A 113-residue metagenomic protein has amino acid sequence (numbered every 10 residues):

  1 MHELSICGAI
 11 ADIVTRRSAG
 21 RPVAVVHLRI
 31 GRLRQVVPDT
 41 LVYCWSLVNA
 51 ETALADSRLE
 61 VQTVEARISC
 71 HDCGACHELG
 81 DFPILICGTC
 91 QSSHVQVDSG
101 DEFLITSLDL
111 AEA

Functional and structural regions predicted by a protein language model:
M1-S57: Long, charged N-terminal interaction/targeting segments
R29-L33, Q62-A66, L108: Short loop/turn motifs enriched for small/polar and acidic residues
R67, I84: Residues immediately within or flanking Cys/His clusters that coordinate Zn2+ in small zinc-binding modules
C70-C73, C87-C90: Short cysteine-rich clusters marking metal-coordination/redox-active sites
C76-H77, H94: Cys/His-rich microdomains that often coordinate metals
G80-P83, V97-D101: Short Cys/His-rich "knuckle" micro-motifs
H94-V95, D109: C-terminal binding/interaction regions
E112-A113: Compositionally biased, charge-rich low-complexity tracts
